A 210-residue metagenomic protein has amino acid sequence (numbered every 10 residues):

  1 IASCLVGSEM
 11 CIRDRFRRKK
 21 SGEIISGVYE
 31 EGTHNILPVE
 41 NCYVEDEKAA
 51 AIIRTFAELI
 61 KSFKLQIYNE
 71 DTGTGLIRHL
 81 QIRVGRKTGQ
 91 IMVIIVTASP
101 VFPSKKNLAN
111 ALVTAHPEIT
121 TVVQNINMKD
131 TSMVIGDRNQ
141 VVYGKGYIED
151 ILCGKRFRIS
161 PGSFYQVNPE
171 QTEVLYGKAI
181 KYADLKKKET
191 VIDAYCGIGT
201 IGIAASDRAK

Functional and structural regions predicted by a protein language model:
I1-G7: Single conserved hydrophobic/aromatic residue that forms the stacking wall/gate of nucleotide- or nucleobase-binding
M10-C11: Active-site loops and adjacent core secondary-structure elements that bind or stabilize anionic groups
K20-E23, V84-I94, A98-V167: Non-catalytic substrate-recognition/targeting regions of SAM-dependent transferases
I36-L76, S99-V123: Internal alpha/beta scaffold segment
E170-E189: Conserved alpha-helix/loop element of class I SAM-dependent methyltransferases that forms part of the SAM/SAH-binding
K187-G197: Conserved class I S-adenosyl-L-methionine
I198-K210: Conserved SAM-binding loop of SAM-dependent methyltransferases across substrates and taxa, primarily the Class I
